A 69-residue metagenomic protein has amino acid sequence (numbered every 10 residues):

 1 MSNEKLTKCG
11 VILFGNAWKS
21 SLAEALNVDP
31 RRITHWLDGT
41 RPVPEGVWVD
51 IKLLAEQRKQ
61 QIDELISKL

Functional and structural regions predicted by a protein language model:
M1, A25-L26, A55-E56: Secretory-pathway ectodomains
M1-G15: A short, Lys/Arg-rich alpha-helix, primarily the initiator
N16-T34: Short alpha-helical DNA-recognition segment
T40-L53: Short, basic-rich loop-to-helix N-cap that marks the start of a DNA-contacting helix
Q57-L69: Short, charged recognition helix plus adjacent turn of helix-turn-helix-like nucleic-acid-binding domains
